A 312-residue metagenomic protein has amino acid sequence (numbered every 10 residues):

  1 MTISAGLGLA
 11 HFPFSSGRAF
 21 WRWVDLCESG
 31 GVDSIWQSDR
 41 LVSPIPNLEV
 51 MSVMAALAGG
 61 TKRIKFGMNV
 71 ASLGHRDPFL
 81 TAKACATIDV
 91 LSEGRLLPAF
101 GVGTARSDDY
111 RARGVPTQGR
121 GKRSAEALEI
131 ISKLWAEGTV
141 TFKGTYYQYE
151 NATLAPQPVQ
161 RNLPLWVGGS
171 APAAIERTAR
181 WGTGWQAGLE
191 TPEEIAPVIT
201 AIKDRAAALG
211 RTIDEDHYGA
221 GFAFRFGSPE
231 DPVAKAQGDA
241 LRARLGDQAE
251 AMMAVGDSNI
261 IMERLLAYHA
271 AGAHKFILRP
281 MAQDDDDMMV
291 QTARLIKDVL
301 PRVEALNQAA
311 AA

Functional and structural regions predicted by a protein language model:
M1-A312: Active-site-adjacent structural elements that line small-molecule/cofactor binding pockets in enzymes
